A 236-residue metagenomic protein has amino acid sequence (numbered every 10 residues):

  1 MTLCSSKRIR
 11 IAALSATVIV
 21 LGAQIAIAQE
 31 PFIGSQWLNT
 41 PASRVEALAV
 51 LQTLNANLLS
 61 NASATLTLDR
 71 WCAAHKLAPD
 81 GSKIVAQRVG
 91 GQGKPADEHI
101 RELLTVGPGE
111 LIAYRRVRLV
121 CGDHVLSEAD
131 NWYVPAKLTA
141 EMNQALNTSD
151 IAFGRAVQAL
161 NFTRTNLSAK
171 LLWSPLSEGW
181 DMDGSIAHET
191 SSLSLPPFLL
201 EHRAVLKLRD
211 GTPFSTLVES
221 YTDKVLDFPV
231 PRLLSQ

Functional and structural regions predicted by a protein language model:
T2-A13: Bacterial N-terminal signal peptides that target proteins for export
C4, R115, H202-A204: Structural beta-strand/beta-sheet cores of well-ordered domains, especially the beta-sheet scaffolds that support
I9, A26-I27: Exposed, low-complexity/repetitive linear segments and helix-based recognition motifs, biased toward charged/polar
A12-L14, P79, L199: A generic structural signal for short, non-catalytic loop/turn and secondary-structure boundary residues
A13-A23: Bacterial N-terminal signal peptides
I27-Y114, R118-V120, H124-I186, T190-L195 (+4 more regions): N-terminal domain-onset segments
L195-R203: Helix-rich interaction surfaces within compact, conserved domain-sized segments that mediate assembly or partner
